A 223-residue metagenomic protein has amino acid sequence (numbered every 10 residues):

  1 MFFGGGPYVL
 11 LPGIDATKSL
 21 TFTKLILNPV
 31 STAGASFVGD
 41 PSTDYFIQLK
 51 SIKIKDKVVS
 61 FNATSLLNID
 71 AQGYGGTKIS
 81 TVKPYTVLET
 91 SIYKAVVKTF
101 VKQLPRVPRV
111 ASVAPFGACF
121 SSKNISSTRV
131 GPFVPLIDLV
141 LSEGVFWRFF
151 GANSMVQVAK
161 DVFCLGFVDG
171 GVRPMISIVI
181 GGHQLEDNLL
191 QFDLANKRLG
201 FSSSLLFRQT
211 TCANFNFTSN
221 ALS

Functional and structural regions predicted by a protein language model:
M1-S223: C-terminal catalytic lobe of pepsin-like aspartyl proteases
